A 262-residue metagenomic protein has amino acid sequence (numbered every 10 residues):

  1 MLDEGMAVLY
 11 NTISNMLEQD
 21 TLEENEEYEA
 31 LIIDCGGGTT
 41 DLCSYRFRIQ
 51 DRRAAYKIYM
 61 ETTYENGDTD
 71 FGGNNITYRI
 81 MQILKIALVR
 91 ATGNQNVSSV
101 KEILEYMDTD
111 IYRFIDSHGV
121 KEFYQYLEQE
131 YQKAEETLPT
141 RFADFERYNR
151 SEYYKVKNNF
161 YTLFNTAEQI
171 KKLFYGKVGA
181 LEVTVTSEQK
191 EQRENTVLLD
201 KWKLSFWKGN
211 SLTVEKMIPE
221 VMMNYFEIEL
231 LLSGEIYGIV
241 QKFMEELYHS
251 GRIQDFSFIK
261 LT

Functional and structural regions predicted by a protein language model:
M1-L2, E29-D34, E61-G67, E102 (+2 more regions): Extended hydrophobic secondary-structure segments that form protein cores and membrane-embedded regions
M1-L31, K177, V185: Nucleotide/phosphate-binding catalytic cleft detector across ATP-hydrolyzing and phosphate-transferring enzymes
Y10-S14, L42-S44, I80: A short acidic (Asp/Glu
L17-M60: Gly/Thr-rich phosphate-binding beta-strand-loop-beta motif of the actin/hexokinase/Hsp70
E18, A30-L31, Y64-G72, Y154 (+2 more regions): Alpha-helix capping and helix-loop boundary segments enriched in small/acidic/polar residues
S44-G209: Phosphate-binding glycine-rich/basic clefts of nucleotide- and phosphate-handling proteins, predominantly
Y153-T162, S211-H249: Adenine-nucleotide phosphate-binding core of ATP-dependent small-molecule kinases
F243-E246, D255-T262: C-terminal, well-structured subdomains that either form a transmembrane helix-short loop-helix hairpin in multi-pass
